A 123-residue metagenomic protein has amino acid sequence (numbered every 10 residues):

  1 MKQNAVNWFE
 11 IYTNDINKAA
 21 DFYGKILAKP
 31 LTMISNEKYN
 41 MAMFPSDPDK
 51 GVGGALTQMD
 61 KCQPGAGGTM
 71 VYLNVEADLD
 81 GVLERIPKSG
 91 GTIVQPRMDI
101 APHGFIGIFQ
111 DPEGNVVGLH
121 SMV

Functional and structural regions predicted by a protein language model:
M1-A20, T69-V71, V75, M122-V123: N-terminal beta-strand motif that seeds the catalytic metal site of vicinal oxygen chelate
E10-G51: Core segments of cupin and vicinal oxygen chelate
D15-I16, L73-E113: Vicinal oxygen chelate
I16, A42-N74, G81, M98: Conserved, structured core segments of small domains
M33, L56-M59, S121-V123: Acetyl-CoA-dependent GNAT
N40-A42, T69, H103-G107: Short beta-strand micro-motifs in enzyme catalytic cores
F44-D49, F109-P112, M122: Active-site beta-strand termini and strand-to-loop segments that position acidic
